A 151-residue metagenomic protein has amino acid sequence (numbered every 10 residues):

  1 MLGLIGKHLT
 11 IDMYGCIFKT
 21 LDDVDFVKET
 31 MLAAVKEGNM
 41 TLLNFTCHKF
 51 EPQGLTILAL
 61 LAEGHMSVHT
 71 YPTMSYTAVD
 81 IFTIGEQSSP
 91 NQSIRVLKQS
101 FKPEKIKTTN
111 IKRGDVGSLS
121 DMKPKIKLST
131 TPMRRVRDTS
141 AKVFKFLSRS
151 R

Functional and structural regions predicted by a protein language model:
M1-S67, Y71-R151: Polybasic/polar functional segments that serve as interface/processing modules
